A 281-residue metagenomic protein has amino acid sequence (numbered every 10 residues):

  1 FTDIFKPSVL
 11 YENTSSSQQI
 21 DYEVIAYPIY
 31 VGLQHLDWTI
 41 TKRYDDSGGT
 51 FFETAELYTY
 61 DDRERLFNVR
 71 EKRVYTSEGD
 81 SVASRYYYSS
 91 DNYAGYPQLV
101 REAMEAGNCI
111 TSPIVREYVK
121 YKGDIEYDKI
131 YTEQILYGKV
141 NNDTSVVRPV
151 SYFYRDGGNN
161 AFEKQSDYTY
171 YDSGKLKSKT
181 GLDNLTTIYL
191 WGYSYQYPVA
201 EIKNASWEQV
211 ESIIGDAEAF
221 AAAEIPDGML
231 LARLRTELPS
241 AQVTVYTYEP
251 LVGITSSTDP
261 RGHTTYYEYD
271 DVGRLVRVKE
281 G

Functional and structural regions predicted by a protein language model:
F1-E208, D216-A222, T236-T265, D271-G281: Non-catalytic interaction/targeting regions
D227, A232-L238: Extended charged low-complexity segments that act as oligomerization/scaffolding linkers
